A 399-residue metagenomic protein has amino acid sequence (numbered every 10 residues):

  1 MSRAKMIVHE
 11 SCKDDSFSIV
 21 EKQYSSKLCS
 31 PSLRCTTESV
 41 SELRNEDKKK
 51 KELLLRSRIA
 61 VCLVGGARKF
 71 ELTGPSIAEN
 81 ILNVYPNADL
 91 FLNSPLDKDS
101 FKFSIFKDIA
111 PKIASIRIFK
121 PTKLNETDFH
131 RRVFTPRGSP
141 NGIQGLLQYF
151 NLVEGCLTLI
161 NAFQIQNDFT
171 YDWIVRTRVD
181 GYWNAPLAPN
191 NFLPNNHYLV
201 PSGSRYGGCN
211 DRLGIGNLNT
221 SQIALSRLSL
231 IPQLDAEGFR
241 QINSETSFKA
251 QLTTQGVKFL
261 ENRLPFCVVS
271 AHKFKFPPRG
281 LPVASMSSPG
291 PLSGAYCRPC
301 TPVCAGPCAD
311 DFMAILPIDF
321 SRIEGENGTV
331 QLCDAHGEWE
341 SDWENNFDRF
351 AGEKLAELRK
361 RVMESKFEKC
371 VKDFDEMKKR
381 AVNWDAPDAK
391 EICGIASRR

Functional and structural regions predicted by a protein language model:
S2-R399: ER/Golgi luminal nucleotide-sugar-dependent glycosyltransferases, focusing on the catalytic module
